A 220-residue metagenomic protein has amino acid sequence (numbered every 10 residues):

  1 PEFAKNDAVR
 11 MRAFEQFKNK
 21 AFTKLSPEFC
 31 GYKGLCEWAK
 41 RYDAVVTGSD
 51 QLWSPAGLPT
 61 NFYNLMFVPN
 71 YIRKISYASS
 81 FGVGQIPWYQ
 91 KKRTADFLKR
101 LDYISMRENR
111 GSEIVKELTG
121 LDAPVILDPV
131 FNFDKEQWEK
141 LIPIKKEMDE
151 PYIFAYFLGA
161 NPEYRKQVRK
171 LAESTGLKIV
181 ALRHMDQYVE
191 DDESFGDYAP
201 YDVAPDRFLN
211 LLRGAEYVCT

Functional and structural regions predicted by a protein language model:
P1-D96: Aromatic- and Gly/Pro-rich donor/ligand-binding loops that form nucleotide- or phosphate-bearing donor binding pockets
F29-Y32, C36-W38, A78-L158: A nucleotide-sugar donor-handling region in carbohydrate enzymes
L35, T94, V168, P205-F208: Acidic, amphipathic alpha-helical patches
W38, F97, L171, N210-L211: Structural alpha-helical scaffold elements that stabilize or flank donor/cofactor-binding regions in carbohydrate
Y42, L101, A215: An anion/phosphate-binding loop that grips the pyrophosphate of nucleotide cofactors and donors
T47, M106, C219-T220: Short beta-strand scaffold positions
A78-V83, V115, F157, Y164-Y201: Catalytic donor nucleotide-activated moiety binding site of glycosyltransferases and closely related
A123, L127-F131, K135, Q187-T220: Donor nucleotide-activated moiety binding/catalytic core segment of transferases that use nucleotide-activated donors
